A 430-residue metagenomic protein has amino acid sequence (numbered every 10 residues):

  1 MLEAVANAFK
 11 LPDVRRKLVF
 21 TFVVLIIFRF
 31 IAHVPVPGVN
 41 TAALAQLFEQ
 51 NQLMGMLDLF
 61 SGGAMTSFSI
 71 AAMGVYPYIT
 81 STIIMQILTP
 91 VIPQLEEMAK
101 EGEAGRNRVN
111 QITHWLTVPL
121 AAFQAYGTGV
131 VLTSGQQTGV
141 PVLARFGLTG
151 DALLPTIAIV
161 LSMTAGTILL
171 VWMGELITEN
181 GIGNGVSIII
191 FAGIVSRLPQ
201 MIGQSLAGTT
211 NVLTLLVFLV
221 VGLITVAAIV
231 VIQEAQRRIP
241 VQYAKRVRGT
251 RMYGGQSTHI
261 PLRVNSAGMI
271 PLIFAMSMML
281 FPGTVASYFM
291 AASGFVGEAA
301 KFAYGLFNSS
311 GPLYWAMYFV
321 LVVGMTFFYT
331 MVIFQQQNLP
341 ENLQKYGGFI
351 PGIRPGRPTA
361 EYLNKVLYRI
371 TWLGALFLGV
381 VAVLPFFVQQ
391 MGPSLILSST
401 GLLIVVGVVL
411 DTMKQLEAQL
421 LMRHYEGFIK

Functional and structural regions predicted by a protein language model:
M1-A99, A104-K430: N-terminal cationic and glycine-rich segments that engage phosphates or anionic surfaces
